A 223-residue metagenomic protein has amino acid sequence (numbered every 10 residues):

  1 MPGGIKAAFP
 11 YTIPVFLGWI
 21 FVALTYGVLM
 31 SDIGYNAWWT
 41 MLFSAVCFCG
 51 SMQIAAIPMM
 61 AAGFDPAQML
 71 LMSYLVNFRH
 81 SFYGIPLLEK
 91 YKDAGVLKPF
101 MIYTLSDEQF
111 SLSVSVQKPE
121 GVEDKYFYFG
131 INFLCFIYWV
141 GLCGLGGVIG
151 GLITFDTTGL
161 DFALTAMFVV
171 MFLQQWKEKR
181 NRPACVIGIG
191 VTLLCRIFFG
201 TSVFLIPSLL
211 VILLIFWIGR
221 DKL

Functional and structural regions predicted by a protein language model:
M1-A7: Short, Lys/Arg-rich, polar N-terminal cytosolic tail immediately upstream of the first transmembrane signal-anchor
A7-I102, V116, Y138: Pore-lining transmembrane helices
L24-V28, A45, A55, L112 (+5 more regions): Alpha-helical transmembrane segments of multipass membrane proteins
I33-A37, G50, Y91, Q117 (+4 more regions): Membrane-interfacial segments
F48-S51, L75-S81, M167-L173, T192-L194 (+1 more regions): Alpha-helical transmembrane segments and their membrane-interface exit regions
L71-D161: Helix-loop-helix junctions within the multi-pass membrane cores of secondary transporters/permeases
F82-K90, V114-K118, V170-K177, I215-L223: C-terminal ends of transmembrane helices
K125-P207, I218: Membrane-embedded alpha-helical modules
